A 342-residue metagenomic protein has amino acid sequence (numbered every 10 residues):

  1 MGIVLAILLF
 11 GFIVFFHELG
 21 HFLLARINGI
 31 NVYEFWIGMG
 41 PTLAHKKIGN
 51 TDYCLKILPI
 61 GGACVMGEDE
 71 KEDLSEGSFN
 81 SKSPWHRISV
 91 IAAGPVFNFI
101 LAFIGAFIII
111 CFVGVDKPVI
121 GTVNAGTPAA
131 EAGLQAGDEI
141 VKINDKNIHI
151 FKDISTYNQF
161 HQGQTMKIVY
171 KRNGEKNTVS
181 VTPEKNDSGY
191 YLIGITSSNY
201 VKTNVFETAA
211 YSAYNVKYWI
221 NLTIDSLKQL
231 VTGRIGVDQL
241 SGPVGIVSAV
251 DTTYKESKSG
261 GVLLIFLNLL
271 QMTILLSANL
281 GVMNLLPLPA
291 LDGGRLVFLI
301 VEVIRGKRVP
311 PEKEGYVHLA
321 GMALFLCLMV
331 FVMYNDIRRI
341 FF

Functional and structural regions predicted by a protein language model:
G2-L74, M283-L291, L296-R305: Small-residue-rich helix-interface/hinge motifs
I3-L8, I88-S89, I100, L269-T273: Hydrophobic alpha-helical transmembrane segments
F10-V14, V65, N98, A102 (+2 more regions): Alpha-helical transmembrane segments of multi-pass membrane proteins
N28-Y33, V113-E131, Q135: Alpha-helical transmembrane signal-anchor/signal-peptide segments
Y53-C54, L58-T122, C327: Internal alpha-helical transmembrane segments
S78, K82, N186-L280, V297-A320 (+1 more regions): Functional transmembrane alpha-helices
A129-F151, V216: Conserved PDZ fold ligand-binding element
Q135, V141-K142, T156-S197: PDZ-domain C-terminal substructure recognizer with occasional recognition of PDZ-binding tails
